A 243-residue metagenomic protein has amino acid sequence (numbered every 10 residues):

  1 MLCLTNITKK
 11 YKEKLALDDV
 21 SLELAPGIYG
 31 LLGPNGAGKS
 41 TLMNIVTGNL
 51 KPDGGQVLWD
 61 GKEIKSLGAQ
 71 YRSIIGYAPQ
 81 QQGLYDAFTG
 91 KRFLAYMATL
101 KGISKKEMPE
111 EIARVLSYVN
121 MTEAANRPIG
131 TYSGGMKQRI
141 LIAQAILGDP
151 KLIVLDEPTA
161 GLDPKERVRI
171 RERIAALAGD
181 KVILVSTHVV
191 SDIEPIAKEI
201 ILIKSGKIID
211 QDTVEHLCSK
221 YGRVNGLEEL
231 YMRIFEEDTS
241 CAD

Functional and structural regions predicted by a protein language model:
T47: Helix-to-loop junction immediately C-terminal to a conserved catalytic motif
G55-S66, Q70-Y71: Conserved ABC transporter NBD signature motif
A87, P128-Y132: Conserved ABC ATPase signature
A95, T99, K106-A124: Conserved ABC ATPase "signature" region
I153-E157: Catalytic Walker B motif of ABC-type/P-loop ATPase nucleotide-binding domains
